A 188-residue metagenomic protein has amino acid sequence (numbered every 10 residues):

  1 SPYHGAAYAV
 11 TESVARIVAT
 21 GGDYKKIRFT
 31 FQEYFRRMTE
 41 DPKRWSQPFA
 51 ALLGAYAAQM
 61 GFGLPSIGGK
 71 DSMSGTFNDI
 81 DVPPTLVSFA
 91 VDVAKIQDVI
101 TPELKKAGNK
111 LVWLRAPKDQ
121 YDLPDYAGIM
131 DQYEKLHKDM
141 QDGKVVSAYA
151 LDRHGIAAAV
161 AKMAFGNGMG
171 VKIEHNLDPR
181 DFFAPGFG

Functional and structural regions predicted by a protein language model:
S1-D125: Glycine-rich phosphate/pyrophosphate-binding loop regions near the starts of catalytic domains
G5-A9, Q132, I156: Catalytic-loop motifs flanking and including active-site residues across diverse enzymes
R44, P48-A58, F62, I67 (+3 more regions): Glycine-/charge-enriched secondary-structure boundary and capping motifs
F89-K95, D125-Y133, I173-L177: A general structural motif
K105, W113-P117, Y121-A148: A glycine- and small/hydrophobic-rich beta-loop-beta segment that serves as a flexible "lid/hinge" or phosphate-binding
